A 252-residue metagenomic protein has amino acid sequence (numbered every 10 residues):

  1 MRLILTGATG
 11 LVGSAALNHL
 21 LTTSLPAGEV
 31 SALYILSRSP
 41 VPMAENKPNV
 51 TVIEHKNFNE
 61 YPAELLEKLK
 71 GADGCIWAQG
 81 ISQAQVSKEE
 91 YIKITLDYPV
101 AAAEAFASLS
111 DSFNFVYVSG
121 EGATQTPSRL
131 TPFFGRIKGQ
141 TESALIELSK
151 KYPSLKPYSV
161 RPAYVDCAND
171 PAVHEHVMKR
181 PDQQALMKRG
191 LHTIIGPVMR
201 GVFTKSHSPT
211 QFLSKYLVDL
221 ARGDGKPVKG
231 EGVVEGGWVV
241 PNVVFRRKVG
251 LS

Functional and structural regions predicted by a protein language model:
M1-G28: N-terminal Rossmann NAD(P)H-binding glycine-rich loop of SDR-like oxidoreductase domains
R2, S39-P40, I81, E89 (+4 more regions): Conserved Rossmann-fold NAD(P)-dependent oxidoreductase catalytic core, especially the SDR/UDP-sugar
L3, A32-I35, P42, K47-A101: NAD(P)H-binding glycine-rich loop region in Rossmannoid oxidoreductase-like domains and their noncatalytic homologs
T6, G10, I92-L96, L130-G139 (+1 more regions): Short-chain dehydrogenase/reductase
A144-A172: Conserved beta-loop-beta element that borders a ligand/cofactor-binding pocket
D166-M199: NAD(P)-dependent short-chain dehydrogenase/reductase
T193-E231: C-terminal helical subdomain
E235-S252: C-terminal helix/juxtamembrane-tail motif
